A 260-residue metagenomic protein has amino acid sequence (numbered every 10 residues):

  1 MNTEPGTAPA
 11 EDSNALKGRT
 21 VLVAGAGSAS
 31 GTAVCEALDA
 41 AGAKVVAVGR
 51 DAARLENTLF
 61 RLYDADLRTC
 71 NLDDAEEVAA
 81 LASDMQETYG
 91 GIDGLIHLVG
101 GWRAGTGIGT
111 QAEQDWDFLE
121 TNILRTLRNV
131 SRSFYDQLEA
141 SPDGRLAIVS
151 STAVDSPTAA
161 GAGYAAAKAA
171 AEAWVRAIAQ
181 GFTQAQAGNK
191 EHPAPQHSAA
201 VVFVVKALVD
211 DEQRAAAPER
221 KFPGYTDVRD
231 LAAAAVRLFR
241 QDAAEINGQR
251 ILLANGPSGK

Functional and structural regions predicted by a protein language model:
A24, I92-G100, I123, I148 (+1 more regions): Rossmann-fold scaffold of SDR-type NAD(P)-dependent oxidoreductases
G27-S28: Conserved glycine-rich cofactor-binding loop
R61-E76: Rossmann-fold cofactor-recognition segment
A79, G100-F118, A160: Conserved mid-core segment of classical short-chain dehydrogenase/reductases
S83, E87, T121-P142, Q180 (+1 more regions): Amphipathic alpha-helical dimer-interface segment in Rossmann-like NAD(P)H-dependent oxidoreductases
G109-N129, A147, A171: Catalytic Tyr-X3-Lys loop
F118, E139-P195: Catalytic loop of short-chain dehydrogenase/reductase
N189-D211, P218-K260: C-terminal helical subdomain
